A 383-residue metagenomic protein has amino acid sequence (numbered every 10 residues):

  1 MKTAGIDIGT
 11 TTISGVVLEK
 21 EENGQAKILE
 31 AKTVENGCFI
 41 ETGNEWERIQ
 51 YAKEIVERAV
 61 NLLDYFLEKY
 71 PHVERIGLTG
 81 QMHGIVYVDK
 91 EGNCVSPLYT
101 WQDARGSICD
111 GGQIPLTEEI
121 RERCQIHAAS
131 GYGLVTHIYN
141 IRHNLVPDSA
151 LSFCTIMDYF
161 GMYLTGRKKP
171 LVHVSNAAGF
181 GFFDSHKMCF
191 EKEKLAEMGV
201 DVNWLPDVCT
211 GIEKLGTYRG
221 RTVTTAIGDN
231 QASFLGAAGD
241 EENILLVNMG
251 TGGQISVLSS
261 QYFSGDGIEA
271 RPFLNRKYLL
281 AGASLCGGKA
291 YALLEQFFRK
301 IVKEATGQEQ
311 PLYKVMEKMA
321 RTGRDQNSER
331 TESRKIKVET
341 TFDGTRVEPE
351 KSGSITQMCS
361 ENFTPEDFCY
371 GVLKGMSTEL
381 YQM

Functional and structural regions predicted by a protein language model:
M1-S96, E122, S149, R221-T225 (+1 more regions): N-terminal glycine/serine-rich phosphate-binding loop of ATP-dependent small-molecule kinases, especially carbohydrate
T3-G5, V17-E19, G112-H127, V135-K169 (+4 more regions): Active-site core segments that coordinate phosphate-bearing ligands/cofactors across diverse enzyme families
G9-T12, H72, T79-Q81, G133 (+4 more regions): Short, basic and Ser/Thr-rich N-terminal targeting/leader segments
G43-W46, P97-Y99, P272-A281: Short beta-alpha connecting loops at secondary-structure transitions that line or flank enzyme active sites
W46, E68-T100, I126-G131, G161-D184 (+2 more regions): Short beta-strand-loop/turn "lid" adjacent to the catalytic site in phosphate-handling enzymes
H72, D201-W204, S377: Short loop/turn motifs at secondary-structure junctions
D103: Carbohydrate-associated surface elements
G111, C209-T210: Acidic catalytic patch
